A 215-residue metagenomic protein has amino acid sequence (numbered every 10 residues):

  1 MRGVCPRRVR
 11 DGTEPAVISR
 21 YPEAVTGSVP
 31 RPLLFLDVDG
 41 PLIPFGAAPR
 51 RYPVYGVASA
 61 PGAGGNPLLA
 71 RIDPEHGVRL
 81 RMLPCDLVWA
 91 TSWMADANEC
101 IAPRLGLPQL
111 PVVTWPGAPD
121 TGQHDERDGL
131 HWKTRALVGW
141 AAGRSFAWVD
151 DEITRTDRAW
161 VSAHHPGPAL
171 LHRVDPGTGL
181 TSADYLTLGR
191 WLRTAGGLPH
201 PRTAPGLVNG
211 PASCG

Functional and structural regions predicted by a protein language model:
R2-L36, G46, G197-G215: Non-catalytic pre-domain segments flanking phosphatase-related domains
C5, P44, A60-G62, N66 (+4 more regions): Serine/threonine-rich low-complexity intrinsically disordered regions
R7, E23, D37, V54-V57 (+2 more regions): Intrinsically disordered, low-complexity regions enriched in small/polar residues
R10, L87, H172: A broad, low-specificity signal marking well-ordered, structured residues that form hydrophobic/aromatic
S19-R20, T26-Q123, R193, C214-G215: Alpha-helical substrate-recognition element adjacent to the catalytic core
V25-T26, R79-L80, G139-W140, H164: A general structural signal for short secondary-structure junctions and capping/turn motifs
C100-G215: C-terminal cap/substrate-recognition subdomain and adjoining C-terminal extension of metal-dependent phosphatase-like
